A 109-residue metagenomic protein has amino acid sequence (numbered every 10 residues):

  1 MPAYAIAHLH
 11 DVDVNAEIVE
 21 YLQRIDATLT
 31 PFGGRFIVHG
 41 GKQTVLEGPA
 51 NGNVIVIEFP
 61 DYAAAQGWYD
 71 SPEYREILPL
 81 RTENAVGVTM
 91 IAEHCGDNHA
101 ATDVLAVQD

Functional and structural regions predicted by a protein language model:
M1-N53, P60-D70, E93-D109: Short S/T/G/P-rich N-terminal loop/turn motif that feeds into the first structured element of a domain
R75-H94: C-terminal structural segments of small proteins and small subunits
